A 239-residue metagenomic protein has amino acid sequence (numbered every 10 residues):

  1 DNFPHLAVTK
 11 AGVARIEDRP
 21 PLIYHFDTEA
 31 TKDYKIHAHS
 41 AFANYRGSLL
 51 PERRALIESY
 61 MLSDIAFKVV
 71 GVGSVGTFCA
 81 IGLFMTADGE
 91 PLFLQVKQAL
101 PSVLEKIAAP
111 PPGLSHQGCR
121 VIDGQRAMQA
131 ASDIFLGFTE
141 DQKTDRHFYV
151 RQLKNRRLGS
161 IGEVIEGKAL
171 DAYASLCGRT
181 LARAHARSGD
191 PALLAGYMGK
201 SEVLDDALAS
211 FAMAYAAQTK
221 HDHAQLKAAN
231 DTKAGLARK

Functional and structural regions predicted by a protein language model:
D1, A43-K239: Conserved ATP-binding subdomain of kinase catalytic cores across diverse folds
D1-T31: Internal, well-ordered alpha/beta segment that forms a basic, Gly-enriched binding/recognition surface
Y24-Y34, H116, E166-G167: General structural signal for secondary-structure boundaries
D33-H39, A43, G47: ATP-dependent kinase catalytic cores of phosphoinositide-metabolizing enzymes and PI3K-like protein kinases
